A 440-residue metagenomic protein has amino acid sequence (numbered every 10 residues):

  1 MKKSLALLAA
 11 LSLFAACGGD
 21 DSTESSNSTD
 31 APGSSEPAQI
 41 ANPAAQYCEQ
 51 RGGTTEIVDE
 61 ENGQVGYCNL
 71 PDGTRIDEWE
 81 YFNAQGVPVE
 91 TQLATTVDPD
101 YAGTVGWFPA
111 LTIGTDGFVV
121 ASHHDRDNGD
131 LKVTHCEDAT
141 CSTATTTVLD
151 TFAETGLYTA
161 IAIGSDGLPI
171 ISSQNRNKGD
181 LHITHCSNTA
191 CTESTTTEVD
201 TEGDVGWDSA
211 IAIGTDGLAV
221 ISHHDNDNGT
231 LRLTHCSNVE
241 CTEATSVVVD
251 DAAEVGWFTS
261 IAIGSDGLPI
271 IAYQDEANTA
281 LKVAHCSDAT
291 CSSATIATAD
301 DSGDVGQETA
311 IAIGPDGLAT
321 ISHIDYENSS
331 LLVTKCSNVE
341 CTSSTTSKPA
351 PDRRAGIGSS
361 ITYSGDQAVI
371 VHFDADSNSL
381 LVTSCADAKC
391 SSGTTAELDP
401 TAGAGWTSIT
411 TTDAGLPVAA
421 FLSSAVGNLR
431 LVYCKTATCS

Functional and structural regions predicted by a protein language model:
K2-L8: Sec-dependent signal peptide recognition, specifically the positively charged N-region followed immediately by
L13-A16: C-terminal motif of bacterial Sec signal peptides marking the signal peptidase cleavage site
G18-D21: Bacterial signal peptide processing site
E36-V89: A charge-rich, low-complexity, intrinsically flexible signal that marks solvent-exposed coils, linkers, repeats
E90-S440: Extracellular, repeat-based ectodomains that mediate carbohydrate processing or recognition
